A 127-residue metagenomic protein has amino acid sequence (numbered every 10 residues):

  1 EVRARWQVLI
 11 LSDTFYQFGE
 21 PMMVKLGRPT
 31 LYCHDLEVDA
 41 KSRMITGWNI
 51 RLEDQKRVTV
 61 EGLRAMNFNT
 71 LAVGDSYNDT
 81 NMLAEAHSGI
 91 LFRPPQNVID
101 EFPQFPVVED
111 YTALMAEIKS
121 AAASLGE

Functional and structural regions predicted by a protein language model:
E1-L26, L31-D35: Substrate-recognition element of Asp-dependent hydrolases with the DxDx(T/V) motif
A4-Q7, L63-T70: Short beta-strand/loop segments at the ligand-binding rim of alpha/beta enzyme cores
S12-D13, F68-E109: Acidic, Mg2+-coordinating phosphoryl-transfer loop and its flanking beta/alpha structural elements, shared across
Y16-E20, D79-T80, M115: Short, well-ordered alpha-helical microsegments
R28-R57: Glycine/Thr-rich beta-alpha phosphate-binding loop at enzyme active sites
Y32, F105-L114: Short acidic-hydrophobic, aromatic-tinged amphipathic segments that line or gate anion-handling sites
D39-T46, I99-P106, A116-A121: Short, charged, surface-exposed secondary-structure boundary motifs
G47-E61, A113, S124-E127: A polyampholytic, Gly/Pro-enriched intrinsically disordered region
